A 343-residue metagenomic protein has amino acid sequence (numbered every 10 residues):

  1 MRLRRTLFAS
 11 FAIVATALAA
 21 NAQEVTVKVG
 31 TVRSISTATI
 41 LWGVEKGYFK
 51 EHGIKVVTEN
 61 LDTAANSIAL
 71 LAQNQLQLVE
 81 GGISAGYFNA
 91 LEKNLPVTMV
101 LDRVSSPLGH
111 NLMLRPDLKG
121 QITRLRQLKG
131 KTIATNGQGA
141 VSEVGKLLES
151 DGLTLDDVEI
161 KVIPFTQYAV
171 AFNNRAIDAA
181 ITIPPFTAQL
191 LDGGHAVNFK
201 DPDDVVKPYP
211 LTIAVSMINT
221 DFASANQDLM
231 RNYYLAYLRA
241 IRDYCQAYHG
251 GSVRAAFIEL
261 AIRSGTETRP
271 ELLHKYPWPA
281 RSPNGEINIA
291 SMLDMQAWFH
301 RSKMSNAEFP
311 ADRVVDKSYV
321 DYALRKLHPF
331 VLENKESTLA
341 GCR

Functional and structural regions predicted by a protein language model:
M1-F8: Bacterial N-terminal signal peptides that target proteins for export
T16-A22: Sec/Tat signal peptide C-region and signal peptidase I cleavage site
Q23-A171, D178-P184, F199-K200, P210 (+1 more regions): Short, glycine-/small- and polar/acidic-enriched structural segments that line small-molecule recognition paths
E51, G120, D204-Y209, P279-I287: Short, solvent-exposed loop/beta-turn-alpha elements that line the ligand-binding surface or hinge of extracytoplasmic
V57, A65, E271-A280, F309-R325: Short linear loop/turn motifs
T166-I262: Pocket-lining segment of extracytoplasmic ligand-binding domains
S224-E308: Secondary-structure end/capping motifs
A297-R343: Conserved C-terminal helix/tail region of periplasmic/extracytoplasmic solute-binding proteins
